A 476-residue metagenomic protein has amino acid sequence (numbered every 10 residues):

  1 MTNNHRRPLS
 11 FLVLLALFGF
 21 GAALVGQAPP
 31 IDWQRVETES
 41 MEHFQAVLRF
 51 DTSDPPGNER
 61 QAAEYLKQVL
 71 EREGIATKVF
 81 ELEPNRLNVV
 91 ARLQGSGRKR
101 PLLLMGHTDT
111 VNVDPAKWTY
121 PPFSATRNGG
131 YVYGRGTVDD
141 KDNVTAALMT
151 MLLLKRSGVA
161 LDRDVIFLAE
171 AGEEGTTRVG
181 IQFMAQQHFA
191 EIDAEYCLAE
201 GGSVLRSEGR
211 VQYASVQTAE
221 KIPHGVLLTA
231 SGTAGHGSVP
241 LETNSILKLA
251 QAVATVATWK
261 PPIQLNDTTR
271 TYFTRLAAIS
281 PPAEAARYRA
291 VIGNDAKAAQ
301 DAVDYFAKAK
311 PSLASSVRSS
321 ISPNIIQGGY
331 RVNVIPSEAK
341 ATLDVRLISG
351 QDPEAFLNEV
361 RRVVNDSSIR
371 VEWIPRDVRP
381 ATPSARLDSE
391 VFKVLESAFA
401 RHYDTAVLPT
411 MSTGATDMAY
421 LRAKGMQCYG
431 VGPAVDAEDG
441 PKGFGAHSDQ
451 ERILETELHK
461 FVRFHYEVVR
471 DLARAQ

Functional and structural regions predicted by a protein language model:
M1-R7: N-terminal secretory signal peptides that target proteins for export/translocation
S10-A23: Bacterial N-terminal signal peptides
Q27-A28, G202-Q212, V216-K460, Y466-Q476: Metal-dependent amide/peptide-bond hydrolase catalytic core, centered on the "pita-bread" metallohydrolase fold
A28-T137, V144, L154-R163, L343: Acidic/His- and Gly-rich active-site-bordering loop/insert found across diverse amide/peptide-bond hydrolases
V36-F44, E59-A62, L66, D140-N143 (+11 more regions): Stable alpha-helical elements in mature extracytoplasmic
S53-P55, P84-N85, G95-R98, T108-N112 (+4 more regions): Solvent-exposed loop/turn segments at secondary-structure junctions within structured extracellular/periplasmic domains
N128-D139, V407-L408, S448-Q450: Short pre-catalytic strand/loop immediately N-terminal to key active-site residues, enriched for Gly-Thr
Y131-V132, V138-S215: Acidic/histidine-rich catalytic neighborhood of metal-dependent amide-processing enzymes
